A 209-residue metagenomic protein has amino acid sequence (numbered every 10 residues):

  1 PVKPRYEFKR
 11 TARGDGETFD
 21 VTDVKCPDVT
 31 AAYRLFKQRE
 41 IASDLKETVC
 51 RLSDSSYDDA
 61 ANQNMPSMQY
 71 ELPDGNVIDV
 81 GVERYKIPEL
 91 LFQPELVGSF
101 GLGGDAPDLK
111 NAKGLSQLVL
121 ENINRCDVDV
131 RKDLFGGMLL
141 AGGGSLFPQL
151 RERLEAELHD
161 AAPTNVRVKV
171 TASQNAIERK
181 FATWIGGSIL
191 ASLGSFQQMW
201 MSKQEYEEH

Functional and structural regions predicted by a protein language model:
P1-H209: C-terminal region/appendage detector
